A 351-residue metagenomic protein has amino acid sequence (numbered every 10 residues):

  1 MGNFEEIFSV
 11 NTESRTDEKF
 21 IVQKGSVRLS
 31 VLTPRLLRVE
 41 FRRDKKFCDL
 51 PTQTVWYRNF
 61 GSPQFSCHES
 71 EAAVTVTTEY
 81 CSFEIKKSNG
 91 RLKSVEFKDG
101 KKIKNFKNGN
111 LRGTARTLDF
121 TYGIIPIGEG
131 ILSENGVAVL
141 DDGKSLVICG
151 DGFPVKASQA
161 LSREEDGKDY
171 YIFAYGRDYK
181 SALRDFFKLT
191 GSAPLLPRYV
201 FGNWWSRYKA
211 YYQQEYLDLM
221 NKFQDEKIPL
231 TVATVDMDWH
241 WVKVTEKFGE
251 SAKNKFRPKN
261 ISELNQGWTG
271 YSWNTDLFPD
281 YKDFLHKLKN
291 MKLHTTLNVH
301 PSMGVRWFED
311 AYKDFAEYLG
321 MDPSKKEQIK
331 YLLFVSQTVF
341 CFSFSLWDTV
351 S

Functional and structural regions predicted by a protein language model:
N3, I7-F8, L32-E71: A low-complexity, Ser/Thr/Gly/Pro-enriched, surface-exposed linker/loop concept that marks segments flanking
F8, E13-R28, L32-R38: N-terminal-proximal low-complexity accessory segments that begin disordered and transition into the first
E13-T16, I21-Q23, G61, H68-S70 (+1 more regions): Residues that act as N-cap/strand-start positions at coil-to-secondary-structure junctions
V27-S30, P34-V39, K45-C48, S82-E84 (+3 more regions): Primarily extracytoplasmic ectodomains and periplasmic/lumenal surface modules that are beta-strand-rich
D49-E69, V76-C81, K168-Y179, W204 (+4 more regions): Domain-wide signal for the mature, well-folded portions of proteins, strongly enriched in nucleus-encoded organellar
S66-R198, R207-K209, Q213, D218-D225: Catalytic and substrate-binding clefts that recognize carbohydrates or anionic sugar/phosphate headgroups
P194-V339, S343-S351: Aromatic-lined carbohydrate-binding/catalytic grooves of carbohydrate-active enzymes
